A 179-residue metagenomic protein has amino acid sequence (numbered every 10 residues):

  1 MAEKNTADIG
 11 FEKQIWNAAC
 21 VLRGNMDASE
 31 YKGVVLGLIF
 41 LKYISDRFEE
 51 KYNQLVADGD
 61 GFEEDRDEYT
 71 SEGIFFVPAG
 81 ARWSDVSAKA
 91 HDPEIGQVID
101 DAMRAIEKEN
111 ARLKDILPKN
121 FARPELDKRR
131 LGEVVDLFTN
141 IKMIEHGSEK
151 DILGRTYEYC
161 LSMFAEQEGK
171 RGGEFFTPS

Functional and structural regions predicted by a protein language model:
M1-S179: Non-catalytic, mostly N-terminal accessory regions of nucleic-acid modification and defense proteins
